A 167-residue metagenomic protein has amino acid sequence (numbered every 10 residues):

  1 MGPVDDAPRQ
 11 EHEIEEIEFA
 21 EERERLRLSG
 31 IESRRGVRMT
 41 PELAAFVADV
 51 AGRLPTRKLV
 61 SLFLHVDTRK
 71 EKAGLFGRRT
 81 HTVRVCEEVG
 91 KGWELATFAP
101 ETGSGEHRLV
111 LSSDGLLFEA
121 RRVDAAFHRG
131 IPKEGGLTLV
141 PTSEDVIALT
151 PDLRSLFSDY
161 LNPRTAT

Functional and structural regions predicted by a protein language model:
G2-E11, F157-T167: Short, charged, intrinsically disordered terminal tails
G2-H65: Contiguous, amphipathic alpha-helical segments that mediate oligomerization or scaffolding in large protein assemblies
R9, R23-R27, R34-R38, R53 (+9 more regions): Arginine residue identity/basic-tract feature
E11-I14, R25-L28, A73, T82 (+3 more regions): Intrinsically disordered, low-complexity regions
A44-A51, T150, R154, S158-L161: Residue-level detector of alpha-helical secondary structure
A48-G90, E94: Short, highly charged
F76-P151: Intrinsically disordered, low-complexity regulatory segments enriched in Ser/Thr/Pro and charged residues
